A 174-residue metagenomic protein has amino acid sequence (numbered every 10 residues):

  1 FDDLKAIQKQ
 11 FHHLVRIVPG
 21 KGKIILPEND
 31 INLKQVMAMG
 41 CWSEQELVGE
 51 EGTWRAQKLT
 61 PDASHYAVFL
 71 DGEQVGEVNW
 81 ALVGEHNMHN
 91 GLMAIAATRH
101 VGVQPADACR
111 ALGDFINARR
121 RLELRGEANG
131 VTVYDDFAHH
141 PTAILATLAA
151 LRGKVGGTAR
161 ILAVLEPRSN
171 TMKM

Functional and structural regions predicted by a protein language model:
F1-V133, G153-A159: Acidic, Mg2+-coordinating active-site environments of NTP-dependent enzymes
N29, A138, R168-S169: Short, glycine/serine-rich, charged loops/turns that create anion-binding and catalytic segments at active sites
M93, H139, A143: Conserved cofactor-binding/catalytic machinery of classical short-chain dehydrogenase/reductase
N117-R120, T142-M174: Active-site beta-alpha connecting loops in nucleotide-dependent enzymes
V133-H139: Switch II (G3) loop of P-loop NTPases
